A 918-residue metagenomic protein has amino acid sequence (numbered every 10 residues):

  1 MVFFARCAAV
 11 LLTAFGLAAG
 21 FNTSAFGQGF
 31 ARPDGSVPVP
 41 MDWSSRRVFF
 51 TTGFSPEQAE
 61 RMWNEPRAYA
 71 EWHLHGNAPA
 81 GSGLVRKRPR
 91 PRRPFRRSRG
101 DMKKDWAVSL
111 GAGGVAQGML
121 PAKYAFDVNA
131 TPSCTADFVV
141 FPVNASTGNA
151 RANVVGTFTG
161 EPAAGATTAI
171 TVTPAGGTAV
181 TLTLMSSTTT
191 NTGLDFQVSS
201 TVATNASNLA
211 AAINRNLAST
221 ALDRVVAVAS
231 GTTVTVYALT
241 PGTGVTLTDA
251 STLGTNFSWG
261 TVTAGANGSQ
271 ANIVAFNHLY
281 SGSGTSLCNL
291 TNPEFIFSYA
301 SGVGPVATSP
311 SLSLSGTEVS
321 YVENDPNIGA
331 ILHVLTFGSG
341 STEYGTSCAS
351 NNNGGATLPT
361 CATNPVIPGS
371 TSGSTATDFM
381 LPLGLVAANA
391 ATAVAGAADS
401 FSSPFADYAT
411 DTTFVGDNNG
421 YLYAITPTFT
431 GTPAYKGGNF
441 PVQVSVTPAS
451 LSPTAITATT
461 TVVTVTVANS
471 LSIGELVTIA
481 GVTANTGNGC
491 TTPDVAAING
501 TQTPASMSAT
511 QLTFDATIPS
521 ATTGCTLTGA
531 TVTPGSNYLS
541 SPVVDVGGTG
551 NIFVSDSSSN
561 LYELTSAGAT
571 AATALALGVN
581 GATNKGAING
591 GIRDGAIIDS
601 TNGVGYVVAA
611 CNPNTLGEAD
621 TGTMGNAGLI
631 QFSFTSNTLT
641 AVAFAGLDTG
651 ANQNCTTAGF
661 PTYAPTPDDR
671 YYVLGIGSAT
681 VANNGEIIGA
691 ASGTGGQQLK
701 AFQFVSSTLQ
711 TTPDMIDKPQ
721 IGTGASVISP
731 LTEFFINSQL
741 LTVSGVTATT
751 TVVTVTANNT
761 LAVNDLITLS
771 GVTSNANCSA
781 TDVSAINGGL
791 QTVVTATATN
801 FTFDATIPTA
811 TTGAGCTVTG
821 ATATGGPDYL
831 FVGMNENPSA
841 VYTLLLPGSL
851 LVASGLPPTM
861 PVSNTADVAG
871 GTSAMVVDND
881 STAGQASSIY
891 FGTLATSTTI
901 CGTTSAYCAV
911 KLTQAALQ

Functional and structural regions predicted by a protein language model:
M1-L11: Bacterial N-terminal signal peptides that target proteins for export
A5-R6, L17, T23, A516 (+3 more regions): Generic detector of N-terminal low-structure segments
A9-T13, L17, F21-P94, T243: Intrinsically disordered, low-structural-confidence terminal and linker regions
S24-V48, W106-V115, Y124, A150-T157 (+2 more regions): Boundary/junction segments of secreted and surface-exposed precursor proteins
Q28, K87-N149, V234-V236, S258 (+3 more regions): Mobile, glycine-rich extracellular loop/lid and propeptide segments that shape or gate substrate/ligand access
A150-N267, S298, P448-T528, Q739-G815: Extended, beta-strand-rich, solvent-exposed assembly scaffolds of outer structural proteins
G529-V532, T817-T822: Cys-His-centered catalytic/binding microenvironment captured across papain-like cysteine peptidases and homologous
